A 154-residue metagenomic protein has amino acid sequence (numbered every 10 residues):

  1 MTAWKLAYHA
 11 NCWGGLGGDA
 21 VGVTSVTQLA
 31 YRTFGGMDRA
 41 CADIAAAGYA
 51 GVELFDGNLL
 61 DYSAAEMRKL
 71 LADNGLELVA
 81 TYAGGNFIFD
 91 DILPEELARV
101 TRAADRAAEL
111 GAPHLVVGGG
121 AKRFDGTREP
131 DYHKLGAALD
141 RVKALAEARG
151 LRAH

Functional and structural regions predicted by a protein language model:
M1-A112, H133-D140, A144-E147: N-terminal pre-domain/capping segments
A107-R128, R149-H154: Active-site groove signature of glycoside hydrolases
